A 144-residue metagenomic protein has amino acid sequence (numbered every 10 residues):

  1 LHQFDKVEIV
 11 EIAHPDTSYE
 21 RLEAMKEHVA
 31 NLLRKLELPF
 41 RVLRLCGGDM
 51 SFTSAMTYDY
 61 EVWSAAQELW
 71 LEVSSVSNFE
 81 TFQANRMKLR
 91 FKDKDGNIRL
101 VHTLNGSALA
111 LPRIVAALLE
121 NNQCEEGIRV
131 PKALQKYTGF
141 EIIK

Functional and structural regions predicted by a protein language model:
L1-K144: TRNA-recognition modules of translation machinery and tRNA-sensing kinases, especially anticodon-binding
